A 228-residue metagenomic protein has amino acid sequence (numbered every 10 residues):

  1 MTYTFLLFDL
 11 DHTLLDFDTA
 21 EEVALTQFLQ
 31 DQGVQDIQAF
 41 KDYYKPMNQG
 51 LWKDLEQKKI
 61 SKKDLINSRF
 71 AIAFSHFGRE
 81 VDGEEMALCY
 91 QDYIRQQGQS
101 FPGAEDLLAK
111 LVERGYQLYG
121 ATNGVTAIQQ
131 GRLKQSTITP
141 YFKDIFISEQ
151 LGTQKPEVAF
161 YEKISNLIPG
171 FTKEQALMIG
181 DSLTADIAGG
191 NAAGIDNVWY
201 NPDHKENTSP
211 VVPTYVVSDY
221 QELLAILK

Functional and structural regions predicted by a protein language model:
M1-L6, A109-V112, V125-K228: Asp-based, Mg2+/Mn2+-dependent phosphohydrolase catalytic module
T2-P102: N-terminal helical cap/lid subdomain that shapes the substrate entry/recognition surface in HAD-like hydrolases
T19-V23, P102-D106, G131, V158-A159: Generic recognition of short, well-ordered alpha-helical segments
G33-V34, G78-D82, L107, A159-F160 (+1 more regions): A broad, low-specificity signal for short, low-complexity segments enriched in glycine/proline and polar/charged
R79, Y116, I195: Short glycine/serine/threonine/alanine-rich loop segments
G103-G115: Catalytic-core regions built around general acid/base machinery
